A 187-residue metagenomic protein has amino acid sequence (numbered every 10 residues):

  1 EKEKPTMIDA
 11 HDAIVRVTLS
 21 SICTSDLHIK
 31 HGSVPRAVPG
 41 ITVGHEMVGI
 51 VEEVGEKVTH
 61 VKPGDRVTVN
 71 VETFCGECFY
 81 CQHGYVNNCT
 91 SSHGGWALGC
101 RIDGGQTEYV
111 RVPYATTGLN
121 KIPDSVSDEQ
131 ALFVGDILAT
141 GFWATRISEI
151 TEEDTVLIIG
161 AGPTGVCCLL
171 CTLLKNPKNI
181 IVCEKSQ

Functional and structural regions predicted by a protein language model:
E1, H60, K185-Q187: Short, intrinsically disordered, charge-balanced linker/junction segments flanking boundaries in proteins
K2, D26, G49-V51, G64 (+5 more regions): Buried hydrophobic positions in well-ordered alpha/beta secondary-structure cores of metabolic enzymes
P5-S20, S33-Q82, P123-V126: Glycine-rich beta-strand-centered segment in the early N-terminal region that forms part of a ligand/cofactor-binding
R16, G44, T68, V112 (+3 more regions): Active-site-adjacent beta-strand anchor residues
C23, H60-V61, V71-N120, D124: Cysteine-cluster motifs in flexible loop/terminal segments that predominantly coordinate metals
S25-H31: Cytochrome P450 core scaffold surrounding the K-helix E-X-X-R motif and the conserved "meander" helix-loop region
D124-Q187: Mid-domain Rossmann-like dinucleotide-binding core that forms the NAD(H)/NADP(H) cofactor-binding site
